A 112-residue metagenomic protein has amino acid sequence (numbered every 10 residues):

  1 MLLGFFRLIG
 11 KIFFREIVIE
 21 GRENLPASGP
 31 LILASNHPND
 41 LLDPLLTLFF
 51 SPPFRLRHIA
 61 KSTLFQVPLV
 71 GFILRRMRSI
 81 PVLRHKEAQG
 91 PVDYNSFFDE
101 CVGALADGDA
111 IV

Functional and structural regions predicted by a protein language model:
L2-V112: Soluble catalytic domains of membrane acyltransferases
